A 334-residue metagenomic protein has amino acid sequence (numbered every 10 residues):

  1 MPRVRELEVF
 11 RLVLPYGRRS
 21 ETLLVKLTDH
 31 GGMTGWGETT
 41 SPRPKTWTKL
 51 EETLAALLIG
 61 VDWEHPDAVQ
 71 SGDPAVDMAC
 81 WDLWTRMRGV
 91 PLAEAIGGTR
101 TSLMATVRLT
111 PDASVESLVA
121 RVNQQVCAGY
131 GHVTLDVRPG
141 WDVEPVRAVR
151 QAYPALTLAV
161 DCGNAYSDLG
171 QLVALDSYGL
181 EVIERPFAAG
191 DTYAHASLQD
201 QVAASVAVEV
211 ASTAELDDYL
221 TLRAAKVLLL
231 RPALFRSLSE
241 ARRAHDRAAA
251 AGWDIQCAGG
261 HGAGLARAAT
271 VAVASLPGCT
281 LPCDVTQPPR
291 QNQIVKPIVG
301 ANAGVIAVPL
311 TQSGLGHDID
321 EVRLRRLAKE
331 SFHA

Functional and structural regions predicted by a protein language model:
M1-E6, L14-R18, T85-R86, V90-S102 (+2 more regions): N-terminal amphipathic alpha-helix/helix-capping segment at the start of soluble metabolic enzymes
M1-W36, T40, W47, T53 (+1 more regions): Structured beta-strand/loop patches that form or line metal/cofactor-binding pockets in enzymes
V9, L135, V160, R185 (+4 more regions): Conserved beta-strand positions
L27-R88: Metal- or metallocofactor-binding catalytic centers and their adjacent structured scaffolds across diverse enzyme
E38, P309-T311, V322: Short linear motifs in exposed loops
E52-A56, G190-S205, S212-I306, S313-G314 (+1 more regions): Shared catalytic-loop signature of beta/alpha-barrel
E94-V202: Metal-dependent enolase-superfamily TIM-barrel catalytic cores that perform enediolate-based chemistry
